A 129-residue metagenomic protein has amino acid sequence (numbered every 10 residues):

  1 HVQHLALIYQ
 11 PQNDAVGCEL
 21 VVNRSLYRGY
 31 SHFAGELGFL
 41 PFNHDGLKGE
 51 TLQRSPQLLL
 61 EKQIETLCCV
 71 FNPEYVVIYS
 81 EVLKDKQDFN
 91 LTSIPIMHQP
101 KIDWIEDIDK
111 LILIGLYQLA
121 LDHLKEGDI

Functional and structural regions predicted by a protein language model:
H1-D45: Phosphate-binding/catalytic loop of phosphoryl-transfer enzymes
L26, H44-I129: ATP-binding/phosphotransfer module of carbohydrate and carboxylate kinases, centering on a glycine-rich
